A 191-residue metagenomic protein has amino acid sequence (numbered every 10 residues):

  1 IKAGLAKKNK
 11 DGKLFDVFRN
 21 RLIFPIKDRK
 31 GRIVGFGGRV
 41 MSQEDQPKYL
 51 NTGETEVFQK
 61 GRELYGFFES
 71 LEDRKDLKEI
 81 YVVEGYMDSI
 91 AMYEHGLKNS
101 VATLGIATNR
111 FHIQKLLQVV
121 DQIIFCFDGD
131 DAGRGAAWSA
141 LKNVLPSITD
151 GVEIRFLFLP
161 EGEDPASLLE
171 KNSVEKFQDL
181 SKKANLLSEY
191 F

Functional and structural regions predicted by a protein language model:
I1-V119, A136-A137: Phosphate-handling DNA/RNA-contact segment within nucleic-acid enzymes
Y86, G105, D128-D130, L159-E161: Short, ordered loop/turn segments at secondary-structure junctions
G96-S100, A140-V144, K171-E175: Short secondary-structure boundary/capping segments
T108-N109, A132-R134, E163-D164: Short gly/pro/ser/thr-enriched loop/turn and capping motifs at secondary-structure boundaries
I113-L116, V144-P146, K182-L187: Flexible glycine/proline-rich, aromatic-decorated loop/lid segments
D131-K142, P146-I154, F158-P160: Phosphate/diphosphate-binding loops
G151-F191: C-terminal or mid-to-C-terminal helical accessory/interaction module adjacent to the motor/catalytic core
